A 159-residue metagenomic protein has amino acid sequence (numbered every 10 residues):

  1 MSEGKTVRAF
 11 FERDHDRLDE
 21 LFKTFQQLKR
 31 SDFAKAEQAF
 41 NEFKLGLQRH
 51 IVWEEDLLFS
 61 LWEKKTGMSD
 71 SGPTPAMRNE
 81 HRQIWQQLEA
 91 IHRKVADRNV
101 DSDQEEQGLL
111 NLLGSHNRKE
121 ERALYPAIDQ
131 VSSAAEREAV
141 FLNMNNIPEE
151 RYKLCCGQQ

Functional and structural regions predicted by a protein language model:
M1-Q159: Small-residue-biased structural context
